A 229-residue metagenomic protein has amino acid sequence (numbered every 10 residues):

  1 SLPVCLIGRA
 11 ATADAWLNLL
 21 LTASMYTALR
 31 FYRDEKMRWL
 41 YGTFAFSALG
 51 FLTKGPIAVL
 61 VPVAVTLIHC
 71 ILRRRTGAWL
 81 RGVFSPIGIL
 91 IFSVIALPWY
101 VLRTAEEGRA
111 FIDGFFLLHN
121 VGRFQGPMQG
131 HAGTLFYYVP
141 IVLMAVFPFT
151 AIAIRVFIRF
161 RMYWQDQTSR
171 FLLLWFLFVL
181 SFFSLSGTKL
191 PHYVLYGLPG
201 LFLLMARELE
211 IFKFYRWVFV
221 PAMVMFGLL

Functional and structural regions predicted by a protein language model:
S1-W217: Membrane-integral, polyisoprenol-dependent glycosyltransferases of the GT-C/oligosaccharyltransferase superfamily
K213-L229: Signature aromatic-anchored transmembrane alpha helix within multi-pass, membrane-resident enzymes that catalyze glycan
